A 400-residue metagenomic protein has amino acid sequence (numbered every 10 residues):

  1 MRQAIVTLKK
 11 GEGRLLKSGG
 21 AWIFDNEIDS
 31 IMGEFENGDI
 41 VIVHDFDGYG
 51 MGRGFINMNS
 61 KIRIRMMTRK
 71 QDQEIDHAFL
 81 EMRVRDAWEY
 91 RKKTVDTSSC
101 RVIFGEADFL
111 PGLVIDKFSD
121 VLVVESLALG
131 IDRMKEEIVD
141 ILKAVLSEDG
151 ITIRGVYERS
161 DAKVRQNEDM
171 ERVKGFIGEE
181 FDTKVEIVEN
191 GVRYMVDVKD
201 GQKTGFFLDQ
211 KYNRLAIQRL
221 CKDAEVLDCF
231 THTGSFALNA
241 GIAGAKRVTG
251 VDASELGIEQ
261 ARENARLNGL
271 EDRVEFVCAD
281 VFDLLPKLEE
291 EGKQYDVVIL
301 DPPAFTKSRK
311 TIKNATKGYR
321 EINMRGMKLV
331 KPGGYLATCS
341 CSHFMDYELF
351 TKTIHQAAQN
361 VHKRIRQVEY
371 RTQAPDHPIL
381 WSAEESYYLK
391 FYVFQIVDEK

Functional and structural regions predicted by a protein language model:
M1-S119: Non-catalytic accessory regions of SAM-dependent methyltransferases
G105-D116, K135-F207: Non-catalytic substrate-recognition/targeting regions of SAM-dependent transferases
D223-H232: Conserved class I S-adenosyl-L-methionine
T233-K246: Conserved SAM-binding loop of SAM-dependent methyltransferases across substrates and taxa, primarily the Class I
R247-D252: Conserved SAM-binding motif I beta-strand of class I
L256-I299: S-adenosyl-L-methionine
V281-Q359, R371: S-adenosylmethionine
Y335-K400: C-terminal catalytic and target-recognition region of SAM-dependent MTase-like enzymes, primarily methyltransferases
